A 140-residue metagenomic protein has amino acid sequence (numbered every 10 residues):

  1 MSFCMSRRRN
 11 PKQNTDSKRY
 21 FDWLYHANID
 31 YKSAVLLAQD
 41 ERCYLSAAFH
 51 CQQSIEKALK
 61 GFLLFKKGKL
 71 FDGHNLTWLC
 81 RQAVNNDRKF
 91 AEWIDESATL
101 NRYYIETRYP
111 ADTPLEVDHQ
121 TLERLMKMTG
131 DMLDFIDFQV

Functional and structural regions predicted by a protein language model:
M1-V140: Terminal alpha-helical segments
